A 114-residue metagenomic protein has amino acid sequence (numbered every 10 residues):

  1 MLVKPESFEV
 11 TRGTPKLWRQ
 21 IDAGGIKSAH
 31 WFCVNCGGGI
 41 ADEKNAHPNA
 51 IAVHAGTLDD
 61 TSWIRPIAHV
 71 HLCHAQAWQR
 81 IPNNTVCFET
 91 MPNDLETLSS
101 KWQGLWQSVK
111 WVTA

Functional and structural regions predicted by a protein language model:
M1-A114: A short Gly-Trp-Pro
